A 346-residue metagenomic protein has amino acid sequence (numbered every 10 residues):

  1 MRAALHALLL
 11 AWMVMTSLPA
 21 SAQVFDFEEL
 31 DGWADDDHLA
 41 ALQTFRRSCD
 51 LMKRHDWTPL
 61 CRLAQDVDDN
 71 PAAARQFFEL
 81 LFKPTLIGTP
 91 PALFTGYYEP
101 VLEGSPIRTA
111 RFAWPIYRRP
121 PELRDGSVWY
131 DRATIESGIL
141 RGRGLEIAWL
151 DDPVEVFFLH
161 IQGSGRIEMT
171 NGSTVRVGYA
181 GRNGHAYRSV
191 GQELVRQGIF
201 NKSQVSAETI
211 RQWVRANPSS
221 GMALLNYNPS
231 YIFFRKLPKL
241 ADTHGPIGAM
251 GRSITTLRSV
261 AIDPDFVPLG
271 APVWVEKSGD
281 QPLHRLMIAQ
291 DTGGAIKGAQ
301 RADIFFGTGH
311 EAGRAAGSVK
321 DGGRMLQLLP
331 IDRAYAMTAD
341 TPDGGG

Functional and structural regions predicted by a protein language model:
M1-L5: Positively charged n-region of N-terminal signal peptides that target proteins for export
H6-S17: Bacterial N-terminal signal peptides
A22-G346: Solvent-exposed, well-ordered loop and adjacent helix/strand elements within mature globular domains that form
